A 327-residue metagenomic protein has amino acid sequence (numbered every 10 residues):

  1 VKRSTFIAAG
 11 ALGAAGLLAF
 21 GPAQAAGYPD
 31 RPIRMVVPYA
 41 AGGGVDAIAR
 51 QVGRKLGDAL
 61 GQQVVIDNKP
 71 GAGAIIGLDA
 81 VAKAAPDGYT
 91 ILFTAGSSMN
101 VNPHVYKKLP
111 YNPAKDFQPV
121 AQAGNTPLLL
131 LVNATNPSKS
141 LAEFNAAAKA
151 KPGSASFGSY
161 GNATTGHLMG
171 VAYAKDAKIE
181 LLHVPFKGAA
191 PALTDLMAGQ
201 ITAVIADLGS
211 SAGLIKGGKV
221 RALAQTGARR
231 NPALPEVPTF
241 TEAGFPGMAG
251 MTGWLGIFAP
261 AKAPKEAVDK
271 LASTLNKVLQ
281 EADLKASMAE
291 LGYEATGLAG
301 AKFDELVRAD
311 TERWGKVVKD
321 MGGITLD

Functional and structural regions predicted by a protein language model:
V1-I7: N-terminal export leaders
F20-P22: N-terminal signal peptide c-region/cleavage motif recognized by signal peptidases
Q24-K115, S154, K178-I205, L214 (+2 more regions): N-terminal (or domain-start) structured segment
A26, K83-Y89, H104-P191, F240-E242 (+1 more regions): Hinge/capping helix and adjacent helix->loop/strand transition within the periplasmic-binding protein
D30-P32, K175, K216, E242 (+1 more regions): An extracytoplasmic/periplasmic, membrane-proximal ligand-sensing/linker region
L92-S98, S159, A189, A206-S211 (+3 more regions): Beta->alpha turn/N-cap motifs
S98-K108, A172-D176, A203-V237, G315: A ligand-binding cleft/hinge motif common to bilobed small-molecule-binding domains
S211-Q280, E312: C-terminal lobe and pocket-closing loops of periplasmic/extracytoplasmic Venus-flytrap solute-binding proteins
